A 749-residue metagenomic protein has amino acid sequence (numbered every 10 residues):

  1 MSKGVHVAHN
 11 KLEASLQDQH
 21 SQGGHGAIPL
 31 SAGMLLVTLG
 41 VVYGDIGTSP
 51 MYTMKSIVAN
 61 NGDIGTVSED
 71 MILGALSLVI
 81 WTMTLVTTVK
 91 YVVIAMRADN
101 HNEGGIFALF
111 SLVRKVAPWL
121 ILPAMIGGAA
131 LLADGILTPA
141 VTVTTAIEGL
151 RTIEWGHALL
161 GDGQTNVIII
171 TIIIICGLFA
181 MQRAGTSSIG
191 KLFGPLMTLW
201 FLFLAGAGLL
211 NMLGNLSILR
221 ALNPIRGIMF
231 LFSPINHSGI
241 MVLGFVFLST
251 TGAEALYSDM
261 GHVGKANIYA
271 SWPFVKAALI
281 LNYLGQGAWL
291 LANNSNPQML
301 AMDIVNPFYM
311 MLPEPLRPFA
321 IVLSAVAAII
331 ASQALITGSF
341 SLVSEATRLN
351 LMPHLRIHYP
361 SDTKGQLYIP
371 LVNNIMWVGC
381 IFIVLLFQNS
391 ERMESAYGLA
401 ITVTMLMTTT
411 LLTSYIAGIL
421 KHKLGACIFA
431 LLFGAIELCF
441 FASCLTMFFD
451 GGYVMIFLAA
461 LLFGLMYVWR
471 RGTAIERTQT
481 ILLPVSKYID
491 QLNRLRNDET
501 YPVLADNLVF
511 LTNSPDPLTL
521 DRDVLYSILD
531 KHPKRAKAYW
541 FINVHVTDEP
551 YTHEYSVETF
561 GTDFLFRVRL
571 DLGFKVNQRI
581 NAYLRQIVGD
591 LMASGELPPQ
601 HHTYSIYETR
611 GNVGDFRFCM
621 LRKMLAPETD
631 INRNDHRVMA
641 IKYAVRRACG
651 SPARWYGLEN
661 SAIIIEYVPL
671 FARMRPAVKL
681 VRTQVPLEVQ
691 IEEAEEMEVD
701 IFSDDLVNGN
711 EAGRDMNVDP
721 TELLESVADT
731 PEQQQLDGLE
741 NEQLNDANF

Functional and structural regions predicted by a protein language model:
S2-F749: The structured alpha-helical core of multi-pass membrane proteins
